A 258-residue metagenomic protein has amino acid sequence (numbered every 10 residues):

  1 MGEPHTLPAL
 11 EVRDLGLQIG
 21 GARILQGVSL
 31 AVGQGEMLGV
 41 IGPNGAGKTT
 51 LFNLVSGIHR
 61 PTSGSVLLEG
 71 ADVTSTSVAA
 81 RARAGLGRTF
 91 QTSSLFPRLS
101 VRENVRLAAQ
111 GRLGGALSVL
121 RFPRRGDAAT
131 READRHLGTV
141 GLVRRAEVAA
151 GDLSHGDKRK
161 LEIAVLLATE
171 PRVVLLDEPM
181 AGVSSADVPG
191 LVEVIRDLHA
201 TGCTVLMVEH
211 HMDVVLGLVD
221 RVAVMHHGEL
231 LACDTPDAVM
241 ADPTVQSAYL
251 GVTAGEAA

Functional and structural regions predicted by a protein language model:
G2-A258: Glycine-rich phosphate-binding loops of nucleotide-dependent enzymes
